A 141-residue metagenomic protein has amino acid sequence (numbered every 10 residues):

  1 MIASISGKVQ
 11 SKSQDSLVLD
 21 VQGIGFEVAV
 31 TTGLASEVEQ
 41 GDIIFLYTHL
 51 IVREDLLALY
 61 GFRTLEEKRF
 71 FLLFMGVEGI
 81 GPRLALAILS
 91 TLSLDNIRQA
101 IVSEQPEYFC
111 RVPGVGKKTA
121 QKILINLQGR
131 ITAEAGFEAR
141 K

Functional and structural regions predicted by a protein language model:
M1-G76: Structure-specific DNA junction-binding interface
E78, N96, I131-A135: Conserved NTP-handling cores and scaffolds of large molecular machines
C110-P113: Amphipathic, coiled-coil-like alpha-helical scaffolding segments used for oligomerization/assembly
I123-K141: Strongly charged, low-complexity linkers/loops
